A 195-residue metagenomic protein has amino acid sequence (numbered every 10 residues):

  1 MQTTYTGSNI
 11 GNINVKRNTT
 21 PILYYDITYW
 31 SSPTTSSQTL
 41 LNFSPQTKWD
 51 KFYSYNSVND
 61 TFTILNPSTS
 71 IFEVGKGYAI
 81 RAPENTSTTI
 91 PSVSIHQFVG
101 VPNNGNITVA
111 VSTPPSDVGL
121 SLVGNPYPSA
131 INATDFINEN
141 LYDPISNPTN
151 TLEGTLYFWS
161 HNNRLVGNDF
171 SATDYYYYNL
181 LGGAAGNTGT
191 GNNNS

Functional and structural regions predicted by a protein language model:
M1-S195: N-terminal exported-region signature
